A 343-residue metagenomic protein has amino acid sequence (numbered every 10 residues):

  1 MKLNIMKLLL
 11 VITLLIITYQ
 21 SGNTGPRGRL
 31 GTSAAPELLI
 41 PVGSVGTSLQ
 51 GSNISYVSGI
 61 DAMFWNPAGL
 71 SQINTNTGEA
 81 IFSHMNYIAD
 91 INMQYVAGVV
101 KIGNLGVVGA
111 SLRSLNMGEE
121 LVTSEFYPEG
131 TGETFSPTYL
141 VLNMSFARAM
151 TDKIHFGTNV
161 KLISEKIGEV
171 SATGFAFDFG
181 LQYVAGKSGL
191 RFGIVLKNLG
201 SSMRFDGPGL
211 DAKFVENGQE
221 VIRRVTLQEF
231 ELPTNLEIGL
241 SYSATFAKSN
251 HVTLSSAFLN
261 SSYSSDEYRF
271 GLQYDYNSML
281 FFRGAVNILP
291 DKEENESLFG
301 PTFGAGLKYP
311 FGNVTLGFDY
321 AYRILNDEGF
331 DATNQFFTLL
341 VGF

Functional and structural regions predicted by a protein language model:
M1-L9: Bacterial N-terminal signal peptides that target proteins for export
N4, I17-G22: Hydrophobic membrane-targeting alpha-helices
L9-T18: Bacterial N-terminal signal peptides
N23-F343: Subset of outer-membrane beta-barrel
